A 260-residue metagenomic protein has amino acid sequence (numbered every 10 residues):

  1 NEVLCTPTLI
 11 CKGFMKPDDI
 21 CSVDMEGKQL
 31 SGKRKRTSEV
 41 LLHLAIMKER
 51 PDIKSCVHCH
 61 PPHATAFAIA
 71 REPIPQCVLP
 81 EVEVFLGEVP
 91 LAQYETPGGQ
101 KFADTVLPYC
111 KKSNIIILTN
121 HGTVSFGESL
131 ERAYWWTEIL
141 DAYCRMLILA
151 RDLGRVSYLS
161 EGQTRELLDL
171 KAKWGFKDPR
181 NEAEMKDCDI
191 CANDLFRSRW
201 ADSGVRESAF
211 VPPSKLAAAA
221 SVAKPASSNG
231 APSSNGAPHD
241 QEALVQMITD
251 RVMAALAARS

Functional and structural regions predicted by a protein language model:
N1-Q246, D250-R259: Glycine-rich flexible loops
